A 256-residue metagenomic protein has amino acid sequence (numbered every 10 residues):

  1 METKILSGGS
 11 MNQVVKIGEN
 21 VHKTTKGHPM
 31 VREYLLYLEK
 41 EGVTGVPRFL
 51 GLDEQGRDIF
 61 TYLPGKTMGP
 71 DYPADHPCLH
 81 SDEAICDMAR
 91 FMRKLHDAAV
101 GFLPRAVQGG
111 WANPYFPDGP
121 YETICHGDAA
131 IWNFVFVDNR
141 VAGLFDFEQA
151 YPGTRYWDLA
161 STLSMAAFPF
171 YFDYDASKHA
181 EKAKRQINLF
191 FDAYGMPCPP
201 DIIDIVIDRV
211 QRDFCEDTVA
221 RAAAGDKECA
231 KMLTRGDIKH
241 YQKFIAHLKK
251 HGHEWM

Functional and structural regions predicted by a protein language model:
I5-L6: Protein kinase glycine-rich loop
S10-N12, G18-A98: A conserved alpha-helical element in kinase catalytic cores
N12-K16, P114-D158: Active-site acidic catalytic loop and adjacent metal/ATP-binding pocket of ATP-dependent phosphoryl transfer enzymes
P73-Q108, E122-G127, W132-V137, L189-M196: Conserved kinase catalytic-core helix
L159-G195, V210-A224: Active-site activation/catalytic loop segments of kinase-like enzymes and analogous catalytic loops in related
F214-M256: ATP/Mg2+ or Mg2+-diphosphate-binding catalytic cores that bind nucleotide phosphates or diphosphates via glycine-rich
